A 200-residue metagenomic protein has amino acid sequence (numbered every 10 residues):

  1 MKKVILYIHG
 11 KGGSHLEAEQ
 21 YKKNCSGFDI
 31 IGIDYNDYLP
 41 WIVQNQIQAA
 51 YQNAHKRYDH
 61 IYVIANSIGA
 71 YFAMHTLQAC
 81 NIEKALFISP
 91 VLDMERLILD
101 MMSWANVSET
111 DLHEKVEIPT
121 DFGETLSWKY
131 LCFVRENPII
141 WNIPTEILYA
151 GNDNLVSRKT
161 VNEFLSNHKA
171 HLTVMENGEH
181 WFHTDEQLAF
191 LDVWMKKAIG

Functional and structural regions predicted by a protein language model:
M1-Y38: Short, surface-exposed "cap/lid" segments of acyl-processing enzymes
L6-K11, I64, I88, L148: Short hydrophobic segments within beta-strands
H15-K22, Q44, S157-N162: Short, surface-exposed alpha-helical segments at coil->helix boundaries
E17, D37-K56: Alpha/beta-hydrolase active-site loop
I33-V43, N177-H180: Short beta->alpha junction loops
I64-A73: Gly/Ala-rich beta-loop-alpha elbow adjacent to hydrolase catalytic centers
T76-C80: Aromatic pocket-lining residues of Rossmann-like dinucleotide-binding sites
I82-G200: The alpha/beta-hydrolase serine catalytic core
